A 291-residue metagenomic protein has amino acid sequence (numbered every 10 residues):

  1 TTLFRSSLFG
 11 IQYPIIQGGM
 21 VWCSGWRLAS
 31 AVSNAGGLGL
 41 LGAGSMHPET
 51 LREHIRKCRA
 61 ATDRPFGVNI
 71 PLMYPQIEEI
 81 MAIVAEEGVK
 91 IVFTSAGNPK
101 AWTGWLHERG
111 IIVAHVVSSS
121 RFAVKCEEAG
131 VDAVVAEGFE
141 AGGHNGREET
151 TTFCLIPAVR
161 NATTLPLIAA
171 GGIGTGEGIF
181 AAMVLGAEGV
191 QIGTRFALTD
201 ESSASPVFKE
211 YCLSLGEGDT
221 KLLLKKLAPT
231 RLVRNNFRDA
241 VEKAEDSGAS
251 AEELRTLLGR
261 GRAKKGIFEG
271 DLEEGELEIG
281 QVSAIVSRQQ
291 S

Functional and structural regions predicted by a protein language model:
T1-L3: Short, small-residue-biased leader/transition segments that mark boundaries at the very start of proteins
S6-A61, F268: Conserved N-terminal beta1-alpha1 strand-loop-helix module at the mouth
I11-C23, G44-S45, N69-Y74, I112-V117 (+1 more regions): Active-site mouth loops of central-metabolism enzymes
I16, L40-G42, G67-N69, I91-T94 (+1 more regions): Short catalytic-loop micro-motif centered on adjacent basic/acidic residues
C23-A35, E53-D63, Y74-I168, T175-T194: Alpha/beta enzyme core
A43, H47-T50, T94, S287 (+1 more regions): Catalytic cores of large soluble enzymes that bind and process phosphate-bearing ligands
G146-I168, G174-Q290: Conserved active-site-proximal phosphate/metal-binding subdomains
